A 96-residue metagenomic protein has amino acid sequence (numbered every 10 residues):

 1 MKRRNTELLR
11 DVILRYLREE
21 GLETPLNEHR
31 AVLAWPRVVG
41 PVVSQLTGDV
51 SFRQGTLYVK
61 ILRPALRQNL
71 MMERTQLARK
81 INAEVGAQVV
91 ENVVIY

Functional and structural regions predicted by a protein language model:
M1-R37, D49, T75, V85-Y96: N-terminal presequence-like segments and adjacent domain-start helices
A34-Y58: Short edge beta-strands and adjacent turn/loop segments
P41, P64-A65, A87: Short, charged/polar surface micro-motifs in flexible loops or helix N-caps
Q54-M72: A short interface-forming secondary-structure element
